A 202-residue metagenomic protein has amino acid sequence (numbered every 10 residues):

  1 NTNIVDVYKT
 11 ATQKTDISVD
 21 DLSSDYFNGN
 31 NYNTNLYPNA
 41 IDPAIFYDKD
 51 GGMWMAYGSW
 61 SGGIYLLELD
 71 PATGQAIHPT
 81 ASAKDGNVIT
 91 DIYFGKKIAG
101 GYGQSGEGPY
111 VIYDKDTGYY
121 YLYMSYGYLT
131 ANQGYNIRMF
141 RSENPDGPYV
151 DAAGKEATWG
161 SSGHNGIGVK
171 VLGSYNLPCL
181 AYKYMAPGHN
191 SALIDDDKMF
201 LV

Functional and structural regions predicted by a protein language model:
N1-V202: Carbohydrate-active catalytic/glycan-binding domains of CAZyme proteins, especially the secreted or lumenal ectodomains
